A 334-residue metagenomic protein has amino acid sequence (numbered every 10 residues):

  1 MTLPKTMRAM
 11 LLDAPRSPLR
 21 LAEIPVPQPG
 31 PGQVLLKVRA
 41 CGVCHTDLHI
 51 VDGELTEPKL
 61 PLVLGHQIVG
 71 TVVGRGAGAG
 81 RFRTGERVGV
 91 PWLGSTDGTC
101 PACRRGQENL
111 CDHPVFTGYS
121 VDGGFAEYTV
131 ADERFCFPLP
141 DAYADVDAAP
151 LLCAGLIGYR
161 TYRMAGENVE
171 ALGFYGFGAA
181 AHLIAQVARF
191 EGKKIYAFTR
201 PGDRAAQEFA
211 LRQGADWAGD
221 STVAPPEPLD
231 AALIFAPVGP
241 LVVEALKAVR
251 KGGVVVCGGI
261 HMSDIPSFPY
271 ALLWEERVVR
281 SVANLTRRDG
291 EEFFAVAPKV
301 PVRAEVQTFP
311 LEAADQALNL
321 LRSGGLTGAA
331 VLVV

Functional and structural regions predicted by a protein language model:
M1-V69, A131, S221, V333: Short N-terminal strand-loop motif that marks the start of NAD(P)H/FAD-dependent oxidoreductase cofactor-binding domains
T2-M7, V243, R287-V334: C-terminal hydrophobic helical "lid"/dimerization subdomain of Rossmann-like NAD(P)H-dependent oxidoreductases
P25-C41, E54-P101, F135, P140-Y143: Glycine-rich beta-strand-centered segment in the early N-terminal region that forms part of a ligand/cofactor-binding
C44, F82, P91-F137: Cysteine-cluster motifs in flexible loop/terminal segments that predominantly coordinate metals
D141-V223: Mid-domain Rossmann-like dinucleotide-binding core that forms the NAD(H)/NADP(H) cofactor-binding site
V169-L172, Y196, R204-V278: Glycine-rich cofactor phosphate-binding loops and adjacent beta1-alpha1 units of small-molecule cofactor enzyme domains
